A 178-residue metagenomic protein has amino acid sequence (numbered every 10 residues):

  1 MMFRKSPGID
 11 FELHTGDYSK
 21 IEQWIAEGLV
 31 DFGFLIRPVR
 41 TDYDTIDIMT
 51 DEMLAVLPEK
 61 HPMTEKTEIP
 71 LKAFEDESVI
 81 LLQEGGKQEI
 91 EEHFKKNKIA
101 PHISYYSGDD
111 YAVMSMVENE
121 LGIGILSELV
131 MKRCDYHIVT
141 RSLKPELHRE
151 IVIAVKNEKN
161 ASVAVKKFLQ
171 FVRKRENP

Functional and structural regions predicted by a protein language model:
M1-P7, K72, K87-H102: Ligand-binding cleft/hinge of the Venus flytrap
M1-T41, S107: Central regulatory/effector-binding core of bacterial HTH transcription factors
D17, P70, G108-D109, S127: Short loop/turn segments at beta->alpha junctions
E22-Q23, I46, K72, M114-S115 (+1 more regions): Alpha-helical segments flanking ligand/cofactor-binding loops in enzyme cores
T41-D47, D51-E52, K66, Y111-E158: Beta-alpha-beta core module
D42-M53, L57-V79, V163: Flexible hinge/capping segments at coil-to-helix
K72, A154-P178: Extended ligand-binding regions for polar small-molecule ligands
E77-N97, A161-L169: Secondary-structure junction motif
